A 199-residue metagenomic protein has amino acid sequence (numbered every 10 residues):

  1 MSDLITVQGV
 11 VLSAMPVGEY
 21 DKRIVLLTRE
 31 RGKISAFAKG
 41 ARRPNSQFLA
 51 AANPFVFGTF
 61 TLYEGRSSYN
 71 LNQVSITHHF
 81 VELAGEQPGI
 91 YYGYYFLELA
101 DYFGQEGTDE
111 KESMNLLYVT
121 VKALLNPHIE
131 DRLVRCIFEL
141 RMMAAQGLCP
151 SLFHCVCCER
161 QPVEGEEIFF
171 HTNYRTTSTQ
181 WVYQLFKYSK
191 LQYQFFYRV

Functional and structural regions predicted by a protein language model:
M1-R23, L27-V199: Non-catalytic alpha-helical scaffolds and adjoining flexible linkers that form interface surfaces for assembly
